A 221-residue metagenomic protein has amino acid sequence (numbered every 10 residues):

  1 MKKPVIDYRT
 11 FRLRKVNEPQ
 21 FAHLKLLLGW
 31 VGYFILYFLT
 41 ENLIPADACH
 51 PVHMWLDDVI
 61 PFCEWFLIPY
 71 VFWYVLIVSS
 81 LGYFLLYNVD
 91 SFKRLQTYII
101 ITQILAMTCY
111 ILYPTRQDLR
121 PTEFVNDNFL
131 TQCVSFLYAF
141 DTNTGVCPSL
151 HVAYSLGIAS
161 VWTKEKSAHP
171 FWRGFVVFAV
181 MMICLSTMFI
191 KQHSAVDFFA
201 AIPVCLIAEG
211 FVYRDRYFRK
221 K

Functional and structural regions predicted by a protein language model:
K2-V78, T122-V125, V134: N-terminal transmembrane-helix/juxtamembrane module of multi-pass inner/ER membrane proteins
F34-L39, Q103-I111, F178-F189: Aromatic-anchored segments of alpha-helical transmembrane domains
T40-W55, L85-F171, R219-K220: Membrane-interface loops
L67-L81, I100, I104, Y154: Hydrophobic alpha-helical transmembrane segments
L76-S80, Y154-V161, F178-S186: Hydrophobic, membrane-inserted alpha-helices
P121-F124, T142-C147, M182-E209: Interfacial helix-loop-helix junctions of multi-pass membrane proteins
A159-T163, C205-Y213: Hydrophobic transmembrane alpha-helices
Y213-K221: Membrane-interface capping segments at transmembrane-helix boundaries
